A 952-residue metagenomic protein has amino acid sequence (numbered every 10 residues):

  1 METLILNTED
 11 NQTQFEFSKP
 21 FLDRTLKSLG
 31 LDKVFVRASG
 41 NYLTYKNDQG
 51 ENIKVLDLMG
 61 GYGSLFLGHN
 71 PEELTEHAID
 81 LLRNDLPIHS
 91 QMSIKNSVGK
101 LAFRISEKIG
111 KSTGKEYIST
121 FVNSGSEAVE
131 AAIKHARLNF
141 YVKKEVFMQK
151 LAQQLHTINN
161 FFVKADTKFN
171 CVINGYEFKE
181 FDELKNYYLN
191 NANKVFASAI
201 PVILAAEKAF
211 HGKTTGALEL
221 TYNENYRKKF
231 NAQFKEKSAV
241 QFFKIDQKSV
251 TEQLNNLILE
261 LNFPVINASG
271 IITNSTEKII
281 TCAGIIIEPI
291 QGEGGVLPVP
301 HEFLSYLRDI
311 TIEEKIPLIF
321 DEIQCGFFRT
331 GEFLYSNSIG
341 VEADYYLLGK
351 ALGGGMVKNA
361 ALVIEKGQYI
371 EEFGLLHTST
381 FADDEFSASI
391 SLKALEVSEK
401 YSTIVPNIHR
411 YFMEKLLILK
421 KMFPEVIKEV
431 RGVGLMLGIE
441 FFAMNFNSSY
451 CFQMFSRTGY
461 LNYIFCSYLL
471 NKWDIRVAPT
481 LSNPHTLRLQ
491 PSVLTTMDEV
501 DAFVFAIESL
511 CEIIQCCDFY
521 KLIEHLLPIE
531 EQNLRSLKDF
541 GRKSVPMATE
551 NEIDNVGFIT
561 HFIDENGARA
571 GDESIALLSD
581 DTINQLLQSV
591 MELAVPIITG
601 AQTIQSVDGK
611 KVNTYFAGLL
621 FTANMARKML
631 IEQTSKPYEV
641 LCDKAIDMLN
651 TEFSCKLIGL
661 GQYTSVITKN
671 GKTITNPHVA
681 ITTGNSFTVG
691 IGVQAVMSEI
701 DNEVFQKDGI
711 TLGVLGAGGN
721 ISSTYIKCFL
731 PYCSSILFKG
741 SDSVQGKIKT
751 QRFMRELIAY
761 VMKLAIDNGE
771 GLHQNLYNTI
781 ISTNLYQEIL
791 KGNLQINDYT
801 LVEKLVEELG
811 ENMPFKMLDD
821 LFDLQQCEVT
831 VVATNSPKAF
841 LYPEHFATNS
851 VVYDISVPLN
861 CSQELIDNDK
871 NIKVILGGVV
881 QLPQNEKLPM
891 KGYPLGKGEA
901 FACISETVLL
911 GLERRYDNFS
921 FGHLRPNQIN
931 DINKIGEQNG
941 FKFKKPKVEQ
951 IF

Functional and structural regions predicted by a protein language model:
E2-F540: Conserved N-terminal phosphate-binding loop of PLP-dependent enzymes in the Aspartate aminotransferase
F196-S198, G340, P843-N849, I866-D869: Short, conserved loop/helix-junction motifs that constitute active-site signature segments in enzyme catalytic cores
G349, G661, V831-A833, I855: Short, well-ordered coil/turn residues at beta-beta hairpins and beta-strand->alpha-helix junctions within
M547-L641, I646, N650: Extended, charged/polar low-complexity intrinsically disordered regions
V595-S606, K610-F616, L620-A623, K628-I631 (+2 more regions): Adenosine-phosphate binding glycine-rich loop
T603-D708, P889-L895: Glycine/serine-rich phosphate-binding loop and adjoining beta1-alpha1 elements at the start of nucleotide-handling
I700-V829: Glycine-rich phosphate/diphosphate-binding loop of Rossmann-like nucleotide-binding domains
L821, Q826, N835-S850: Rossmann-fold NAD(P) dinucleotide-binding segment
